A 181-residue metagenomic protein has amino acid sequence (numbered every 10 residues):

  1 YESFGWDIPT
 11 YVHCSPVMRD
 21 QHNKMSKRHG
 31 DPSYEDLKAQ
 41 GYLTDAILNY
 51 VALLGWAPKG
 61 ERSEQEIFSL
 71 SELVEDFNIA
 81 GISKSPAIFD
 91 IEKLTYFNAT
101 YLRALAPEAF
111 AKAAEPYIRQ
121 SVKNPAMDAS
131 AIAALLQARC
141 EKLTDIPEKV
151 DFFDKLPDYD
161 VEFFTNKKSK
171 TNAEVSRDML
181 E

Functional and structural regions predicted by a protein language model:
Y1-L102, E115-P116: Alpha-helical recognition segments enriched in aromatics with Gly/Pro capping that present substrate-recognition
P107-E181: Small-residue-rich helix-loop
